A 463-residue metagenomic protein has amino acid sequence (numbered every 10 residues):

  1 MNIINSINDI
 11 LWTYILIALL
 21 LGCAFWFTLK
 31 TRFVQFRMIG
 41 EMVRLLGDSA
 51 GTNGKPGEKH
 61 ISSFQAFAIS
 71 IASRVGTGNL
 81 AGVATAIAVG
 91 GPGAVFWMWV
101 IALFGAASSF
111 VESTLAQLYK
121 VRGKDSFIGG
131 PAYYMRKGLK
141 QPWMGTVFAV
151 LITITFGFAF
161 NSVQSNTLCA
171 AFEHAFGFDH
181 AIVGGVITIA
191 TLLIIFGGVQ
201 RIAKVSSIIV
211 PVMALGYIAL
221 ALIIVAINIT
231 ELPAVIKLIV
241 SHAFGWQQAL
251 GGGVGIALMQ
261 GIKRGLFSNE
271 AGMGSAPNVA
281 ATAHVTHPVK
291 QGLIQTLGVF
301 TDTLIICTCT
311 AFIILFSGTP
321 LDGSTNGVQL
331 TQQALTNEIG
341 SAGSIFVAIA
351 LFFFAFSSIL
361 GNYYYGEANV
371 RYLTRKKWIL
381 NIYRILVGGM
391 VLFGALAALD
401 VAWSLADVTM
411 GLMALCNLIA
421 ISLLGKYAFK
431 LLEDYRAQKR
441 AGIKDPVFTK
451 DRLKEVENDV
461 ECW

Functional and structural regions predicted by a protein language model:
M1-T77, A88-G93, L392, S422-W463: N-terminal alpha-helical transmembrane segments of multi-pass membrane transport and channel/translocase proteins
N5-L45, A88-D125, T301-C307, V408-L418: Extracellular loop-to-transmembrane helix junctions
L19-W26, T31-V43, N166-F172, F178-I227 (+2 more regions): Membrane-interface loop-to-helix entry segments
C23-T28, I101-D125, P131-A132, R136-N166 (+2 more regions): Helix-loop-helix module between adjacent transmembrane segments
K30-Q35, G78-V83, P92, F158-C169 (+5 more regions): Transmembrane helix-loop junctions in multi-pass membrane proteins
F33-I61, T85-V95, W99, A107-L139 (+4 more regions): Flexible loop linkers connecting adjacent transmembrane helices in multi-pass alpha-helical membrane transporters
N53-I87, L115-L118, K124-A132, R136 (+2 more regions): Alpha-helical membrane segments and immediately flanking helix-loop junctions that form or couple to the substrate/ion
F110-Y119, K124, L220-L238, G252 (+2 more regions): Extracellular/periplasmic helix-exit of transmembrane alpha-helices
